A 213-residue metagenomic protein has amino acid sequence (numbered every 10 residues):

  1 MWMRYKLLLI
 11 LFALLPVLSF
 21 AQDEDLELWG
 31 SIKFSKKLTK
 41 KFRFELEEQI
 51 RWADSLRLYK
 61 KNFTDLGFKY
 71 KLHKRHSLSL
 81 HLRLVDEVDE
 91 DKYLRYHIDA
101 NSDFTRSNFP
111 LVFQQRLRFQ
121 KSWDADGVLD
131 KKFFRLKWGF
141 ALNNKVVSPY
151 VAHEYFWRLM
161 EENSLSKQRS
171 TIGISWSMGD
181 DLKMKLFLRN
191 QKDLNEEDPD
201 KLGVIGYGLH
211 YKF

Functional and structural regions predicted by a protein language model:
M1-L26, F213: Bacterial Sec-dependent N-terminal signal peptides
Q22-S79: Start-of-domain marker
L26-L28, K60-N62, K92-Y96, V128-K132 (+2 more regions): Residues that define the transmembrane beta-barrel architecture of outer-membrane proteins
I32, T64-L66, I98-A100, F134-W138 (+2 more regions): Membrane-embedded beta-strands of outer-membrane beta-barrel proteins, especially the hydrophobic/small aromatic
L38-L46, K74-L80, S107-F113, N144-P149 (+1 more regions): Repeated loop/turn-to-beta-strand initiation elements of outer-membrane beta-barrel proteins
E48-D54, L82-V88, S102-R106, L117-W123 (+3 more regions): Transmembrane beta-strands of outer-membrane beta-barrel pores
K69, A100, W176, K201-F213: Outer-membrane beta-barrel "beta-signal"
S102-D103, V112-W157: Detector for outer-membrane/organellar transmembrane beta-barrel domains, recognizing the amphipathic beta-strand
